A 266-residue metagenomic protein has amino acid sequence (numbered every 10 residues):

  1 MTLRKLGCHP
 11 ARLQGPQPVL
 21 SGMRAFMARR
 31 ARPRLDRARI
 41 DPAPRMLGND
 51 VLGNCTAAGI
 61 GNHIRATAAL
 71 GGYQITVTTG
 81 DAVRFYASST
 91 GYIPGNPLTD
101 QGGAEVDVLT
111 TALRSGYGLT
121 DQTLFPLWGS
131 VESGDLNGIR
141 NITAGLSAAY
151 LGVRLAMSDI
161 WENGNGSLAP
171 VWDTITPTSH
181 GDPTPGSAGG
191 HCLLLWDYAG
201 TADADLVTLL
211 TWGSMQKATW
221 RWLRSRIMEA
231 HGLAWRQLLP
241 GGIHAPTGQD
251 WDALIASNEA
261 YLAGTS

Functional and structural regions predicted by a protein language model:
M1-S266: Catalytic-core signature of thiol
